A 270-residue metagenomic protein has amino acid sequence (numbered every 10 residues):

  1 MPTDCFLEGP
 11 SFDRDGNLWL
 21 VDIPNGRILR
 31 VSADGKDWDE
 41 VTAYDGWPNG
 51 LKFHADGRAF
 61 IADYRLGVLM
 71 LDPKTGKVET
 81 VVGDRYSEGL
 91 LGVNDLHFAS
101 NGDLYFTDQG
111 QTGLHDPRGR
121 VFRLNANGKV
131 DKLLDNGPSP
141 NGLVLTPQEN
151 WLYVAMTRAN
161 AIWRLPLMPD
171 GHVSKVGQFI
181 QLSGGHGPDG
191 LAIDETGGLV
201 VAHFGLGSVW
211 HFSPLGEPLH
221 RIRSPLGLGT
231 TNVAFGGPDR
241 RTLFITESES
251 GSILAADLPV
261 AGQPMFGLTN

Functional and structural regions predicted by a protein language model:
M1, K36-T42, E79-Y86, K129-D135 (+2 more regions): A short beta-strand motif characteristic of beta-propeller blades
M1-L18, Y44-G67, Y86-L104, T112 (+6 more regions): Beta-rich, blade/repeat-based domains predominating in secreted/periplasmic proteins but also intracellular
D15, W19-T42: Beta-propeller domains
I23, Y64, Q109-G110, T157 (+5 more regions): Short loop/turn segments immediately following the C-termini of beta-strands
R27-L29, G67-L69, R120-F122, A161-W163 (+2 more regions): A short loop-to-beta-strand structural motif that recurs across blades of beta-propeller domains
S32-K36, D72-G76, L124-G128, P166-G171 (+2 more regions): Short loop/turn segments that connect beta-strands within beta-propeller blades
N160-L167, H172-V176, I180-E217: Loop/turn-rich, solvent-exposed surfaces of beta-rich toroidal or solenoidal domains
N232-N270: Blade-level signature of beta-propeller repeat domains, shared across WD40, Kelch, NHL, RCC1 and BNR/Asp-box propellers
